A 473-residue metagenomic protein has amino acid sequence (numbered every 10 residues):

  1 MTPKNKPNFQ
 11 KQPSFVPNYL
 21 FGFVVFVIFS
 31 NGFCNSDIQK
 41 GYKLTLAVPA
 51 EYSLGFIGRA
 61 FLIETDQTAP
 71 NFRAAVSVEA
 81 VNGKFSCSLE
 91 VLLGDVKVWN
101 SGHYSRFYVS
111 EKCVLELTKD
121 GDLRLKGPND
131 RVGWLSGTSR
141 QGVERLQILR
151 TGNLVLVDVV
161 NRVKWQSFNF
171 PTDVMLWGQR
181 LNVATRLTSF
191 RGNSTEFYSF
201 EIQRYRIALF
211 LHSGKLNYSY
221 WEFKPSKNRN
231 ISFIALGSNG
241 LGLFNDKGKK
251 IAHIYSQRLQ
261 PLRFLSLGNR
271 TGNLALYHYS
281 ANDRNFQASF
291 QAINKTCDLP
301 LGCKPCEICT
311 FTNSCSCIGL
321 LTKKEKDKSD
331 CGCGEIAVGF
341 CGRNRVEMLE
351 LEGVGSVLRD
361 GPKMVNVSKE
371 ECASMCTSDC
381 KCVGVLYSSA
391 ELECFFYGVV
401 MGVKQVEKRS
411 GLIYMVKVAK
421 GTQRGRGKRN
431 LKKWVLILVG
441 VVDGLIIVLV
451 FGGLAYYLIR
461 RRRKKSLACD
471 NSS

Functional and structural regions predicted by a protein language model:
T2-S473: Beta-rich ligand-binding surfaces for carbohydrates and other polyanions
